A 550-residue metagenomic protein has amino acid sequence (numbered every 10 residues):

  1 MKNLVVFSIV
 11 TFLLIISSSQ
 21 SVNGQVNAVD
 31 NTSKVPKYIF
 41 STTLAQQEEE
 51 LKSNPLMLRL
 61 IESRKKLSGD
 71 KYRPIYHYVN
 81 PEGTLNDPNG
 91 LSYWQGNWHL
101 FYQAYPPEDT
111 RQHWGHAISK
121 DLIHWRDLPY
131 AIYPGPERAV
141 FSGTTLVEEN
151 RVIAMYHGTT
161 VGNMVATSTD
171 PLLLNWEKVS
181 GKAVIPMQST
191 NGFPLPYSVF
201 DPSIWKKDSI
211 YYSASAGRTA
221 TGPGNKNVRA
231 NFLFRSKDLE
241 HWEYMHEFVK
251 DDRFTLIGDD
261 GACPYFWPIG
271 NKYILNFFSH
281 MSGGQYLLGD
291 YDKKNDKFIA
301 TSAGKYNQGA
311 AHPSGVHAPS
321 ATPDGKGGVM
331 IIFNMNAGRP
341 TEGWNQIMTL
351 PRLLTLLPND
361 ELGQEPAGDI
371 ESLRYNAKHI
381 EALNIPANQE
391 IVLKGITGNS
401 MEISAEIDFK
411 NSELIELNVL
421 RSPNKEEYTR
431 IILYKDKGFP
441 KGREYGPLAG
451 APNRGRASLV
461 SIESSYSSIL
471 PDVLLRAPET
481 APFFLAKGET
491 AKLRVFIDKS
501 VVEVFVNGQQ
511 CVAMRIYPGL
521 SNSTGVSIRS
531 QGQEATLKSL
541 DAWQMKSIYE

Functional and structural regions predicted by a protein language model:
M1-V5: Positively charged n-region of N-terminal signal peptides that target proteins for export
S8-S17: Bacterial N-terminal signal peptides
S18, E137-V140, S523: Residue-level signature of transmembrane alpha-helix interfaces in integral membrane proteins
S21-N23: Sec/Tat signal peptide C-region and signal peptidase I cleavage site
V26-D201, W205-I257, P268-P313, F333-P386 (+5 more regions): Beta-rich carbohydrate-recognition and catalytic domains
R59-L60, D292-D296, A300-S314, T322-I332 (+1 more regions): Beta-rich accessory regions
G143, P264, H317-P319: Repeated scaffold domains used in trafficking and secretory/extracellular systems, primarily beta-propellers
A262-Y265, V512: Hydrophobic alpha-helical and helix-loop surface patches within well-folded domains that function as non-catalytic
